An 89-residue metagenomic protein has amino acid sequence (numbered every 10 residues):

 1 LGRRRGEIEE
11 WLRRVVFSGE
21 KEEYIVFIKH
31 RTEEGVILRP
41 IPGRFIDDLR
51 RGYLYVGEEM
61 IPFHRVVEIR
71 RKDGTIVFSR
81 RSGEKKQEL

Functional and structural regions predicted by a protein language model:
L1-M60: N-terminal recruitment modules of adaptor/scaffold proteins
R51-L89: Short, compact, well-ordered microdomains
